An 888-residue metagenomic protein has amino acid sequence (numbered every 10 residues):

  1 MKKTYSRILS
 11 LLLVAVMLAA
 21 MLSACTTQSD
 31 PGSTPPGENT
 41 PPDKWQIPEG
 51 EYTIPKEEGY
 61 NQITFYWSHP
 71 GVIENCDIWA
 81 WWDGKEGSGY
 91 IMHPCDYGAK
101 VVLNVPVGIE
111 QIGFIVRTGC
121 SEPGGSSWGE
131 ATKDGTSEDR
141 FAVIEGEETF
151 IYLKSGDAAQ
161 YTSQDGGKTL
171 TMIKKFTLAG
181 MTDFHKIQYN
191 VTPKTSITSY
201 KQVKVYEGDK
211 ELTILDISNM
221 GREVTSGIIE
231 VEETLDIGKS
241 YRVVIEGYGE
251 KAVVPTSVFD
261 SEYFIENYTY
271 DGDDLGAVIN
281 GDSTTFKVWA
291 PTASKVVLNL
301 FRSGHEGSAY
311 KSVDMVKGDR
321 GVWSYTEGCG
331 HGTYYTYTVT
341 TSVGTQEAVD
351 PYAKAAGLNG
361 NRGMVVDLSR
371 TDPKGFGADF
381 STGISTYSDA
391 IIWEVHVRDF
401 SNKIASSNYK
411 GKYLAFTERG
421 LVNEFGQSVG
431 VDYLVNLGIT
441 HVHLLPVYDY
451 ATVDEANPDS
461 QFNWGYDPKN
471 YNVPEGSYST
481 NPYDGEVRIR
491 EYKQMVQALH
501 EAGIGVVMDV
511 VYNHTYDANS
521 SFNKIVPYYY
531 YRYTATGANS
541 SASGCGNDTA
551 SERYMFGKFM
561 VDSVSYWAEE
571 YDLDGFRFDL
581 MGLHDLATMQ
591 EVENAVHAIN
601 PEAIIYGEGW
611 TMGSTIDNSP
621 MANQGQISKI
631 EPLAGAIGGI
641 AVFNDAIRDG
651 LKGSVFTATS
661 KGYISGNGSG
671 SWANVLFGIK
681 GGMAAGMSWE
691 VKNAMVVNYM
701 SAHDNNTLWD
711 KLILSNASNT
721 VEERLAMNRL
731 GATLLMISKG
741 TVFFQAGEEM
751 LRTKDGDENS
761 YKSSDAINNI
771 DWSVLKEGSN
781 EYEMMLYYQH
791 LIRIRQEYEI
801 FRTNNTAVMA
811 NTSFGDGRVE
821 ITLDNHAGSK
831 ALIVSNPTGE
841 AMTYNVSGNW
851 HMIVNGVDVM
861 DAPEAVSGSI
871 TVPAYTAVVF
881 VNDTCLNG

Functional and structural regions predicted by a protein language model:
M21-T40: Sec-dependent signal peptide cleavage junction
P41-G71, D96-D183, E223-T285, G307-Y310 (+3 more regions): The feature marks proteins involved in alpha-glucan
P70-E74, I109, P193-Y200, W289-K295 (+2 more regions): Short proline/glycine-enriched turn/loop motifs at strand-loop junctions of beta-rich domains
N280-S294, A810-V846: Carbohydrate-binding surface patches
G332-T333, P863-G888: C-terminal beta-strand-rich structural cap/linker in extracellular carbohydrate-active enzymes
G363-V366, E593-N594, A598-L751, G815 (+2 more regions): Conserved alpha/beta catalytic core and glycan-binding cleft of carbohydrate-active enzymes
R398-Y571, M589-N600, I604: Substrate-binding/active-site clefts of carbohydrate-active enzymes
G740-D757, N769, S773-A831: Glycan-recognition and catalytic regions of carbohydrate-active enzymes
